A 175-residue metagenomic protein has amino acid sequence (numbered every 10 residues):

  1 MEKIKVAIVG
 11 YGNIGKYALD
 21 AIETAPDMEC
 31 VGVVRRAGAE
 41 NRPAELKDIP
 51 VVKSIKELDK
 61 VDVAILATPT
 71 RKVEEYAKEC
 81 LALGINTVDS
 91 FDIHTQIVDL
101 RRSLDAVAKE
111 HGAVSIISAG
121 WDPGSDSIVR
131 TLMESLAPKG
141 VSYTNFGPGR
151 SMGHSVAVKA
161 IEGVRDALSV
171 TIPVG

Functional and structural regions predicted by a protein language model:
K3, V9, N13, Y17 (+1 more regions): Active-site-lining helix/loop region of Rossmann-like oxidoreductase modules
G12-I14, H94-T95, G120-D126, P148-S151: Gly/Ser/Thr-rich loops at beta-strand to alpha-helix junctions that form or flank small-molecule/cofactor-binding
Y17, T24-E45: NAD(P)-binding Rossmann-fold cofactor-contacting core
P50-S54: Short acidic-hydrophobic, aromatic-tinged amphipathic segments that line or gate anion-handling sites
K56, K60-A82, H94-D99: Beta-loop-alpha module in the N-terminal Rossmann-like domain of NAD(P)-dependent dehydrogenases, especially those
D89, S115-A119, N145, L168-S169: General beta-strand structural signal in soluble alpha/beta enzymes
F91-S115: Rossmann-fold NAD(P)-binding glycine/threonine-rich loop
G112-E134: Short alpha-helices
